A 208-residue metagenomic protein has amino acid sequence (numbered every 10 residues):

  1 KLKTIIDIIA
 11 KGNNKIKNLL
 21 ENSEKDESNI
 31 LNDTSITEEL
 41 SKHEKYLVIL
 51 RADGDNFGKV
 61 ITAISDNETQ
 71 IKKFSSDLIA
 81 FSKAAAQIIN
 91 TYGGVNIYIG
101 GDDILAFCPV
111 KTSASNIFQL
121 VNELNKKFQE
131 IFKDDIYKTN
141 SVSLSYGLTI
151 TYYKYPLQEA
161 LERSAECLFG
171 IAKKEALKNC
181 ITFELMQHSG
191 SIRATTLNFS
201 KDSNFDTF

Functional and structural regions predicted by a protein language model:
K1-G100, I104-F208: Regulatory/sensor and coupling segments of signal-transduction and defense proteins
